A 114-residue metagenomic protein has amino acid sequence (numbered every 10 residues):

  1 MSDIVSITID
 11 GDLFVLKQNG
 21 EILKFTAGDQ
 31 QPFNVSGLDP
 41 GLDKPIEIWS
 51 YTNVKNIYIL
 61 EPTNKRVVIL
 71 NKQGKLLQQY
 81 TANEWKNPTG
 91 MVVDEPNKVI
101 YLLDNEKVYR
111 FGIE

Functional and structural regions predicted by a protein language model:
M1, Q30-G41, K75-A82: A short beta-strand motif characteristic of beta-propeller blades
M1-D12, K17, D39-K55, E84-P96 (+1 more regions): Beta-rich, blade/repeat-based domains predominating in secreted/periplasmic proteins but also intracellular
V15-G20, I57, K65-V67: Long compositionally biased, domain-poor regions of proteins
L16, F25, E61, L70 (+1 more regions): Hydrophobic alpha-helical segments, especially N-terminal targeting/anchoring helices
K17-N19, P62, N105, I113: Short loop/turn segments immediately following the C-termini of beta-strands
L23, V67-V68, Y101, Y109: WD40 beta-propeller blade core
T26-Q30, N71-K75, G112-E114: Short loop/turn segments that connect beta-strands within beta-propeller blades
T63-L70, Q79-T81: A structural feature that tracks compact, well-ordered secondary-structure segments with a strong bias toward
